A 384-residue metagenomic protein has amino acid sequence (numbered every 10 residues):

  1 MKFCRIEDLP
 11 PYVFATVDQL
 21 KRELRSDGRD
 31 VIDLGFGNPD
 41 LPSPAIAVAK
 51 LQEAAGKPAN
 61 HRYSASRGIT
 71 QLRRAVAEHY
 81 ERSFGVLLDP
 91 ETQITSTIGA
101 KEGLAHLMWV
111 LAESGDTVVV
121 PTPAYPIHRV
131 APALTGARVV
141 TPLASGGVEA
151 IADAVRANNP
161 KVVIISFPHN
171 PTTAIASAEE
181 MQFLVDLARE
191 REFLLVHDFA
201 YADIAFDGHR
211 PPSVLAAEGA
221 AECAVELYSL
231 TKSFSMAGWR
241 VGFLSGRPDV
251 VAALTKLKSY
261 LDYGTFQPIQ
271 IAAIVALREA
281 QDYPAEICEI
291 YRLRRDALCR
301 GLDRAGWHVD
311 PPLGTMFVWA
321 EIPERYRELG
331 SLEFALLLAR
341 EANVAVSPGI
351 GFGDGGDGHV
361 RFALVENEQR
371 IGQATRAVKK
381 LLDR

Functional and structural regions predicted by a protein language model:
K2-G99, H106, R278-E279, R384: N-terminal small-domain helix-loop-helix segment of the aminotransferase-like
L24-D27, T135, N158, E190-R191 (+2 more regions): Helix C-cap/helix->beta junction micro-motif
V86, R327-G330, L337-V346, G351-R384: PLP-dependent enzyme catalytic core of the Aspartate aminotransferase-like
W109-F167, A178: PLP-dependent aminotransferase-like
A137, E190-F193, A221-E222: A short helix->loop->beta-strand "cap" motif at the edges of active sites that frequently abuts
S145-H209: Active-site phosphate-binding strand-loop segment of PLP-dependent enzymes
A221-R292, D296-L302, L381-L382: Conserved core segment of the aminotransferase class I/II
I274, I290-C299, V309-I322, G356: Conserved glycine-rich beta-strand-loop-beta hairpin in the small C-terminal domain of fold type I
